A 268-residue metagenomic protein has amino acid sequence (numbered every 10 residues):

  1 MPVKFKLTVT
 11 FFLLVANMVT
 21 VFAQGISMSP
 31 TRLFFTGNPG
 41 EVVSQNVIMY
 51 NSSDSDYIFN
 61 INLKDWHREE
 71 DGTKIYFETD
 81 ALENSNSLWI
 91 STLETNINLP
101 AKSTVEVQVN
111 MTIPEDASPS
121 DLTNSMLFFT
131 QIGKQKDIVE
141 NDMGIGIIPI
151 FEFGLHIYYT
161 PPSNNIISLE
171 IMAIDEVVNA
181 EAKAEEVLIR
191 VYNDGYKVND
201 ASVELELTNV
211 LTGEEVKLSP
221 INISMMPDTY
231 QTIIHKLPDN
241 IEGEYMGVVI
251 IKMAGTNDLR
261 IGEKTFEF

Functional and structural regions predicted by a protein language model:
V9-T20: Bacterial N-terminal signal peptides
A23-Y57, T95-N96, L169-A184: Beta-sheet-dominated interaction scaffolds and their linkers
G25-S29, D54-V109, S202-L205, V210-E215: Surface-exposed binding patches on compact interaction domains or structured appendages
L33-F35, L93-L99, S219-S224, K236-P238 (+1 more regions): Beta-strand-rich interaction surfaces with strong enrichment in secreted/lumenal proteins
V43-Q45, I97-N110, M226-H235: Short Pro-Gly-centered flexible turn/kink motifs
N46-Y50, E186-D194, K236: Short edge beta-strand/loop segments characteristic of extracellular beta-sandwich folds
S53-S55, E115, G133, Y192-N199 (+3 more regions): Short, acidic/polar linear motifs in exposed loop/turn regions
N60-H67, T112-Y159, I241-F268: Terminal connector regions
